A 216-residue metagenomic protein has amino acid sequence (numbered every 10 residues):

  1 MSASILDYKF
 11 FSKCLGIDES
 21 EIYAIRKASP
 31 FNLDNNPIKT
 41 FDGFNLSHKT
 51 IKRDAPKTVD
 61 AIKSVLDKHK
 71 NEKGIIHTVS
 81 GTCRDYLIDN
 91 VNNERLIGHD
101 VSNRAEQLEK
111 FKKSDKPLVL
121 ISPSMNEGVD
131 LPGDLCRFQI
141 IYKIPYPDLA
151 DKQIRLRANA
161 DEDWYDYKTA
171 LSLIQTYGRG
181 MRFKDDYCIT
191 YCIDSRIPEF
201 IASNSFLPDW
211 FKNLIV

Functional and structural regions predicted by a protein language model:
M1-A3, E72-S80, Y191-I193: Conserved RecA-like ASCE P-loop NTPase motor core of nucleic-acid helicases/translocases
S4-D7, P30, S80-C83, N126-E127: Gly/Ser/Thr-rich loops at beta-strand to alpha-helix junctions that form or flank small-molecule/cofactor-binding
S4-V65, N213-V216: Interdomain hinge/linker at the junction between the two RecA-like core domains of SF2 helicases
K9-F10, C83-L87, E127-D130, I201: Phosphate- and divalent-cation-binding pockets in alpha/beta enzyme and binding domains that engage nucleotide-derived
C14-D18, V91-N93, C136-R137, F206-K212: Short, solvent-exposed amphipathic alpha-helical segments in soluble enzyme and RNA/protein-processing domains
D42-R53, V101-F200: Conserved RecA-like P-loop NTPase helicase motor core
G74-A105: Conserved helicase motor "Helicase C" RecA-like lobe of SF1/SF2 P-loop NTPases
P198-V216: Short, low-complexity, polybasic intrinsically disordered segments
